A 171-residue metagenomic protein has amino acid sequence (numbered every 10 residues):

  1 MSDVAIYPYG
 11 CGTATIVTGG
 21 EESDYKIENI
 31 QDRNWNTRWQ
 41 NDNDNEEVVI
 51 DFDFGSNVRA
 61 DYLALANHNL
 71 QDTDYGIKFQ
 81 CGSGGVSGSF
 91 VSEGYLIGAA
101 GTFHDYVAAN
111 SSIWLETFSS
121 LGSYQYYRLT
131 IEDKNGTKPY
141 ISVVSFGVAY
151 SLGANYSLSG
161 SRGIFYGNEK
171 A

Functional and structural regions predicted by a protein language model:
M1-G55, Q71, A99, Y150 (+1 more regions): Disordered, acidic Ser/Thr/Pro-rich linker "stalks" and the adjacent N-terminal cap of the next globular domain
E47-R59, S92-V144: Beta-sandwich interaction modules
V58-Q71: A short beta-strand element within beta-rich, extracytoplasmic domains of secreted/secretory-pathway proteins
L65-H68, G84, K134: An acidic- and aromatic-residue-enriched active-site/binding cleft used to recognize and process polar
D72-G85: Short, surface-exposed beta-strand/strand-loop-strand elements in extracellular ectodomains
S87-F90: Beta-strand initiation motifs
P139-N155: Glycine/proline-rich low-complexity spacer/linker segments in large multi-domain proteins
